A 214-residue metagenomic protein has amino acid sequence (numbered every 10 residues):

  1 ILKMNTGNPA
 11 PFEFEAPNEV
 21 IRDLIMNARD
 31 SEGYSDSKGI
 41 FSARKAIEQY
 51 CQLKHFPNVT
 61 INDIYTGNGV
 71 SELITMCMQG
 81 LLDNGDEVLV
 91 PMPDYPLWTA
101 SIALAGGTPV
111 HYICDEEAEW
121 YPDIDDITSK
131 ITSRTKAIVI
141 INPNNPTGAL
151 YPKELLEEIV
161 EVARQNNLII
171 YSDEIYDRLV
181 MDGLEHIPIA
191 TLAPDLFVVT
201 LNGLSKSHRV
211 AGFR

Functional and structural regions predicted by a protein language model:
I1-G69, M76: N-terminal small-domain helix-loop-helix segment of the aminotransferase-like
N58-I64, N84-E87, R134, D195-V198: Short acidic capping loops at alpha-helix termini that bridge into adjacent secondary structure
G80-I102: Conserved PLP-anchoring active-site segment centered on the Schiff-base-forming lysine
L104-V110: A short helix-loop-beta submotif of the ANL/AMP-binding
A105, Q165-N166, L196: Helix C-cap/helix->beta junction micro-motif
V110, D115-L184: Active-site phosphate-binding strand-loop segment of PLP-dependent enzymes
L192-R214: Active-site PLP attachment segment
